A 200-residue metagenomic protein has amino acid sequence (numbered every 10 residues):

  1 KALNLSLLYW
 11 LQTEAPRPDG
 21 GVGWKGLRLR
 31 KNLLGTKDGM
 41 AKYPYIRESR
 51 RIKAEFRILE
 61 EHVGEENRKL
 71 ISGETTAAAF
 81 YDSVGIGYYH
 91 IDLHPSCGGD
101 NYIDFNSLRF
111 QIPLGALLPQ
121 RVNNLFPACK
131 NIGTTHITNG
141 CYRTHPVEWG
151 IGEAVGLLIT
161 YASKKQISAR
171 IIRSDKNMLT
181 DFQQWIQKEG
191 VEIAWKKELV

Functional and structural regions predicted by a protein language model:
K1-V200: Flavin (FAD/FMN)-binding glycine-rich loop and adjacent Rossmann-like elements that form
